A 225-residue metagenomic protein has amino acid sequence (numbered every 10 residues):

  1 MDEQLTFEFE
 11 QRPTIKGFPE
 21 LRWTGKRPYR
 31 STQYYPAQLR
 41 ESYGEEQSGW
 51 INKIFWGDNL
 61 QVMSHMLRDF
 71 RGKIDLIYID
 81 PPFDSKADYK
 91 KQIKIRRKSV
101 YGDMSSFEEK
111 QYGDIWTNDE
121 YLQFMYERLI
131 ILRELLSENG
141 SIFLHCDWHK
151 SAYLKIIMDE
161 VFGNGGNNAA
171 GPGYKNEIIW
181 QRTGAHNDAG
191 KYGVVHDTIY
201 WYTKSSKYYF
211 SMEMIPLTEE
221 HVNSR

Functional and structural regions predicted by a protein language model:
M1-R225: Core catalytic lobe of class I
